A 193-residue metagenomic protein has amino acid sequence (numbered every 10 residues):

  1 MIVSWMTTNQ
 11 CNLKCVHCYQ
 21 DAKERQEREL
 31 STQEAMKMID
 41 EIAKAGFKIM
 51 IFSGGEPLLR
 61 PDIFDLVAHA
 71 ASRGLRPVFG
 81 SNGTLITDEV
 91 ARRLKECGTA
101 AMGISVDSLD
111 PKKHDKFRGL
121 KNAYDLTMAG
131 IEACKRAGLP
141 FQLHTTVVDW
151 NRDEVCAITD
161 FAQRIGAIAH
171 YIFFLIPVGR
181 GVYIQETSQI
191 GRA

Functional and structural regions predicted by a protein language model:
M1-A101: Conserved alpha-helical substructure of the radical SAM core
R76, K95-C97, S105-D107, K112-R192: Radical SAM enzyme [4Fe-4S]-AdoMet core and its adjacent flexible, acidic and glycine-rich loops/tails across
